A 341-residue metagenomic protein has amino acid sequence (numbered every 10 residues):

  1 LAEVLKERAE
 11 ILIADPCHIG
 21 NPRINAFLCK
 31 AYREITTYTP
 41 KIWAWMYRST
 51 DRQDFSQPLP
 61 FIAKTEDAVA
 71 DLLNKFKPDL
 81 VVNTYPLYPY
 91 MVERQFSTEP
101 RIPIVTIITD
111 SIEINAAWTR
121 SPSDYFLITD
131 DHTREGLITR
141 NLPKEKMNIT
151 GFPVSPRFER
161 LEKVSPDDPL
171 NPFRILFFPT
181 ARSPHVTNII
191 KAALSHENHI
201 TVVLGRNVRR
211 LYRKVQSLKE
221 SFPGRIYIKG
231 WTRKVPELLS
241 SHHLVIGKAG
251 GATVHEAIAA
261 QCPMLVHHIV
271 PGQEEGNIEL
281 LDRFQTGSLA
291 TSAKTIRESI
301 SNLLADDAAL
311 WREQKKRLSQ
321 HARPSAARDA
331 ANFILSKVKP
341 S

Functional and structural regions predicted by a protein language model:
L1-S341: Nucleotide-activated sugar donor-binding and catalytic core shared by glycosyltransferases and related lipid-linked
